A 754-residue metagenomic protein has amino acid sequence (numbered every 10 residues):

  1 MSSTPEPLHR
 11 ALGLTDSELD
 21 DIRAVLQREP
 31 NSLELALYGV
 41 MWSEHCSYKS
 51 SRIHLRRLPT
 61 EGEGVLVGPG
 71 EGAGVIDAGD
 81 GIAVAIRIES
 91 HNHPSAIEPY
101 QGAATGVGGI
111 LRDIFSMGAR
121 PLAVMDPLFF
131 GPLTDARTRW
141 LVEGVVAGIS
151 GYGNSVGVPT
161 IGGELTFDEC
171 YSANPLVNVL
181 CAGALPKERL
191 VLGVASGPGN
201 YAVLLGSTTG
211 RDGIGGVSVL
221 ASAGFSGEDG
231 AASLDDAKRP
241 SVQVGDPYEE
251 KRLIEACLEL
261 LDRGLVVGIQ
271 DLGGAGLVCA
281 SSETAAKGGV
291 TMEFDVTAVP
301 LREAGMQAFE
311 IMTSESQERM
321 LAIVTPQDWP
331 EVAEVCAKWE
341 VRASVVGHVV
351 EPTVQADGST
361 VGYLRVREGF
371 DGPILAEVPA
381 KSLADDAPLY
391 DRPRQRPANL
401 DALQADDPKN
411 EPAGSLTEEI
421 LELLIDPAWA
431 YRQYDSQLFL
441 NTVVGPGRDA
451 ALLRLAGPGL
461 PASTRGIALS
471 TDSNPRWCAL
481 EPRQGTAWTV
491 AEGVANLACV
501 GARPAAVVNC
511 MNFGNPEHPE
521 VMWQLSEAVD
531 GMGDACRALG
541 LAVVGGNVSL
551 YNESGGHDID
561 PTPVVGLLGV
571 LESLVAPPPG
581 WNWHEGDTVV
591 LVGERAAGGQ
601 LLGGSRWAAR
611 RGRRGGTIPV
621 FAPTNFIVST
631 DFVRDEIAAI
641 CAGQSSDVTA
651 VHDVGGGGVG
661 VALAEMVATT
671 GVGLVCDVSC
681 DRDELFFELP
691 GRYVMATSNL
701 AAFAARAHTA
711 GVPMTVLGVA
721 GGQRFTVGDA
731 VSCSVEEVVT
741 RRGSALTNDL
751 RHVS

Functional and structural regions predicted by a protein language model:
M1-L12, D16-E18, I22-L35, A173-P175 (+6 more regions): Glycine-/charge-enriched secondary-structure boundary and capping motifs
S2-D77: N-terminal amphipathic, basic-rich helices that act as targeting or association modules
L12-T15, E249, F626: Generic alpha-helical segment signature
W42-C46, R52-T105, G109-L111, F115 (+4 more regions): Non-catalytic terminal/interface segments that mediate subunit docking, oligomerization, and allosteric communication
E71-V341, V345-V354, G358-G362, G459 (+9 more regions): Mobile "lid/hinge" segments at catalytic clefts and subdomain interfaces of large enzymes
T160, I214, V366, L383 (+1 more regions): Short clusters of hydrophobic/aromatic residues that line enzyme substrate/ligand-binding pockets
L190-G193, P427-A430, L685-F686: Short histidine-centered beta-strand/loop micro-motifs that create catalytic or ligand/metal-coordination sites
